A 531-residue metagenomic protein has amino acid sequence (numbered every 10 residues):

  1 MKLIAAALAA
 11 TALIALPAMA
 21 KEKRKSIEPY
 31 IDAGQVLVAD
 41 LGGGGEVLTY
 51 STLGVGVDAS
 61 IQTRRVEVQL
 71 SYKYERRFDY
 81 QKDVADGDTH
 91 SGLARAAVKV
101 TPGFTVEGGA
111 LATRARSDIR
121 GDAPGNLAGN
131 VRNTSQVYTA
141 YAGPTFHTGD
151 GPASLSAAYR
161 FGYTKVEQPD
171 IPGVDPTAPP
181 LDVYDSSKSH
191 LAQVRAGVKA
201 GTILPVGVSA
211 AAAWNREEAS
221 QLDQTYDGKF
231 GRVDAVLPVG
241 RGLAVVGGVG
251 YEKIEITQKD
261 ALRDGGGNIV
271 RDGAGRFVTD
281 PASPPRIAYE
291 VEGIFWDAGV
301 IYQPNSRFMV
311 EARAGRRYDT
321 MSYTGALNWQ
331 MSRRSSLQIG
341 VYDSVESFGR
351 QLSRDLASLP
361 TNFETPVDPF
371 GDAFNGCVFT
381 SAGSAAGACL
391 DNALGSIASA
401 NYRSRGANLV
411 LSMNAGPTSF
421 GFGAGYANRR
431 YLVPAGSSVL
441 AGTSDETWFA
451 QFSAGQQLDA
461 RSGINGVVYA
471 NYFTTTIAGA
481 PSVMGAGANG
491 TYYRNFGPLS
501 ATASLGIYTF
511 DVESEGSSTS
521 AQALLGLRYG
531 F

Functional and structural regions predicted by a protein language model:
M1-K21: Gram-negative bacterial Sec-dependent N-terminal signal peptides
M19-F531: Gram-negative and organellar
